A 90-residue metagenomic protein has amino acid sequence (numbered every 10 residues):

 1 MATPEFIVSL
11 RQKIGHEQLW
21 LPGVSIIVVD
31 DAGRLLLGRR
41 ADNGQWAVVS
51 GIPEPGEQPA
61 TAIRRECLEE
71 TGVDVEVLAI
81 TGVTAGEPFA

Functional and structural regions predicted by a protein language model:
M1-S25: Acidic, metal-coordinating catalytic segment for phosphate/diphosphate chemistry, firing primarily on the Nudix
P4, P22, P53-P55, P59 (+1 more regions): Proline-rich intrinsically disordered, low-complexity coils
L10-K13, E17, V49-G51, P55-G56 (+1 more regions): Surface-exposed loop/turn and secondary-structure junction residues enriched for glycine/proline
I27, V49, T81: Residues in well-ordered beta-strands of folded domains
D30-V73: Conserved Nudix-box catalytic region and its N-terminal flanking loop in Nudix hydrolases and closely related
G72-A90: Active-site segment of metal-dependent pyrophosphate-handling enzymes, primarily the Nudix hydrolase catalytic core
